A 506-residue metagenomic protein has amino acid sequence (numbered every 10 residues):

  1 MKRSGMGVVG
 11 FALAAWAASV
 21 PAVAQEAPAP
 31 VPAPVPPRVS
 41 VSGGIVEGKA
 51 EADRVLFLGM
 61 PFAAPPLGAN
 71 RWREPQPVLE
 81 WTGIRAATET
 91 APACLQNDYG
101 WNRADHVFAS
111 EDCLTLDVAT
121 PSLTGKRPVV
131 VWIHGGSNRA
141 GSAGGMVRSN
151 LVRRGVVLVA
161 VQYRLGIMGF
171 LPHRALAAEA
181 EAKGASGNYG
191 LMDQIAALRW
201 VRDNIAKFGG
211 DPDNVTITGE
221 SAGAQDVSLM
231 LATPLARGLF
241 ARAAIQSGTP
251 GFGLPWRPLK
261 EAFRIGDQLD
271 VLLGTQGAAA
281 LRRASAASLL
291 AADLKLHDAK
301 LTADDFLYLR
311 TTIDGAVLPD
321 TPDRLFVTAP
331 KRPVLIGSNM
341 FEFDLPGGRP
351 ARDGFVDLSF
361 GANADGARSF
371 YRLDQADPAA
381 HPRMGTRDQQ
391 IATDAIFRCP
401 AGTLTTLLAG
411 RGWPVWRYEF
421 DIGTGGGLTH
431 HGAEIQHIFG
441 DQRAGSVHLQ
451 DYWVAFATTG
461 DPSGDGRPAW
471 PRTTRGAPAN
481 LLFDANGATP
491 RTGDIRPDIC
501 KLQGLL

Functional and structural regions predicted by a protein language model:
M1-V9: Bacterial N-terminal signal peptides that target proteins for export
K2, A22-N188, F341-F343, R443-Y452 (+4 more regions): Non-catalytic accessory segments of hydrolases
V8-A18: Bacterial N-terminal signal peptides
A14, P21-E26, P30, V107-L114 (+1 more regions): Short coil-to-helix leader/linker segments, especially the first N-terminal amphipathic alpha-helix with its helix
L95, A109, I396-L506: Mobile gating loops/cap/lid regions near enzyme active sites that modulate substrate access
Q96-A278, K295, L318-G347, G410-W413 (+2 more regions): Serine-hydrolase-like catalytic core of hydrolytic proteins
P250-G251, Q276, A287-V447, Y452: Substrate-gating cap/lid region and adjacent catalytic-acid/histidine neighborhood within extracellular/lumenal
